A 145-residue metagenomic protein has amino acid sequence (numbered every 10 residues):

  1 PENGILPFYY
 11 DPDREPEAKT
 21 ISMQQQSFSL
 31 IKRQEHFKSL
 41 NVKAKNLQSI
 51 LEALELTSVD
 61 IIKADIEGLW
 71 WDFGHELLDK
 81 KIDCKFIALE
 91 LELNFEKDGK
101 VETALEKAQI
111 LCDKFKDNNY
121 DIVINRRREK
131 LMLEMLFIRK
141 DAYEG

Functional and structural regions predicted by a protein language model:
P1-G145: Phosphate/nucleotide-binding beta-alpha loop and adjacent structural elements of enzyme active sites
